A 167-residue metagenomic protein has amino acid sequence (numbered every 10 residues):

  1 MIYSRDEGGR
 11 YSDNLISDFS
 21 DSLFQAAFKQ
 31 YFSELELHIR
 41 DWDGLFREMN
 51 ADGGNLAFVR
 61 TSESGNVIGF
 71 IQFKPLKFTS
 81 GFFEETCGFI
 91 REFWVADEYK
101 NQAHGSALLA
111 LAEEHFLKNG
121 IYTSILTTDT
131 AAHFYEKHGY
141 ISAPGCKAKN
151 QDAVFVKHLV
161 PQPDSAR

Functional and structural regions predicted by a protein language model:
M1-A27: A short beta-loop-alpha structural element at the N-terminal edge of CoA-dependent acyl/N-acetyltransferase catalytic
S33-S62: Active-site rim helix/loop that mediates acceptor-substrate recognition in acyltransferases
G54-V59, F70, E92, V154: Short hydrophobic/aromatic beta-strand element in the GNAT-like acyltransferase core that lines or flanks the acyl-donor
N66-L76, F89, W94: Conserved beta-strand in the GNAT
F83-D97, A153: Conserved acetyl-CoA binding element of GNAT-fold acetyltransferases
Y99, A103-L111: Conserved acetyl-CoA pyrophosphate-binding loop and the N-cap/start of the following alpha-helix in GNAT-like
K118, Y122, D129-V154: Conserved active-site alpha-helix within GNAT-family acetyltransferase domains
